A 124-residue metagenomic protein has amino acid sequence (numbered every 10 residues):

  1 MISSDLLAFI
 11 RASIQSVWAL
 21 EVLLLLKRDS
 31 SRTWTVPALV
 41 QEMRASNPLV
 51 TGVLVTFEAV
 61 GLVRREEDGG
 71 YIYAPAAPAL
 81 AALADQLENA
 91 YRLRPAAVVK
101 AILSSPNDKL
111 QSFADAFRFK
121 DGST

Functional and structural regions predicted by a protein language model:
M1-A12: Short, Lys/Arg-enriched N-terminal segment that forms or immediately precedes the first helix of a structured domain
I10-W18, E67-N89: Short, cationic-aromatic polyanion-contact patches
A12-S16, K27-R32: Short helix-capping/hinge SLiMs at alpha-helix to coil transitions
S16-L24, A96: Short alpha-helical elements of helix-turn-helix
V22, R32-E42: Short acidic, hydrophobic short linear motifs in intrinsically disordered regions
R44-A59: Short amphipathic alpha-helical interaction segments
E58-G70: A short, conserved structural fragment
A96-T124: Exposed, interaction-prone assembly regions rather than primary DNA-binding/catalytic cores
